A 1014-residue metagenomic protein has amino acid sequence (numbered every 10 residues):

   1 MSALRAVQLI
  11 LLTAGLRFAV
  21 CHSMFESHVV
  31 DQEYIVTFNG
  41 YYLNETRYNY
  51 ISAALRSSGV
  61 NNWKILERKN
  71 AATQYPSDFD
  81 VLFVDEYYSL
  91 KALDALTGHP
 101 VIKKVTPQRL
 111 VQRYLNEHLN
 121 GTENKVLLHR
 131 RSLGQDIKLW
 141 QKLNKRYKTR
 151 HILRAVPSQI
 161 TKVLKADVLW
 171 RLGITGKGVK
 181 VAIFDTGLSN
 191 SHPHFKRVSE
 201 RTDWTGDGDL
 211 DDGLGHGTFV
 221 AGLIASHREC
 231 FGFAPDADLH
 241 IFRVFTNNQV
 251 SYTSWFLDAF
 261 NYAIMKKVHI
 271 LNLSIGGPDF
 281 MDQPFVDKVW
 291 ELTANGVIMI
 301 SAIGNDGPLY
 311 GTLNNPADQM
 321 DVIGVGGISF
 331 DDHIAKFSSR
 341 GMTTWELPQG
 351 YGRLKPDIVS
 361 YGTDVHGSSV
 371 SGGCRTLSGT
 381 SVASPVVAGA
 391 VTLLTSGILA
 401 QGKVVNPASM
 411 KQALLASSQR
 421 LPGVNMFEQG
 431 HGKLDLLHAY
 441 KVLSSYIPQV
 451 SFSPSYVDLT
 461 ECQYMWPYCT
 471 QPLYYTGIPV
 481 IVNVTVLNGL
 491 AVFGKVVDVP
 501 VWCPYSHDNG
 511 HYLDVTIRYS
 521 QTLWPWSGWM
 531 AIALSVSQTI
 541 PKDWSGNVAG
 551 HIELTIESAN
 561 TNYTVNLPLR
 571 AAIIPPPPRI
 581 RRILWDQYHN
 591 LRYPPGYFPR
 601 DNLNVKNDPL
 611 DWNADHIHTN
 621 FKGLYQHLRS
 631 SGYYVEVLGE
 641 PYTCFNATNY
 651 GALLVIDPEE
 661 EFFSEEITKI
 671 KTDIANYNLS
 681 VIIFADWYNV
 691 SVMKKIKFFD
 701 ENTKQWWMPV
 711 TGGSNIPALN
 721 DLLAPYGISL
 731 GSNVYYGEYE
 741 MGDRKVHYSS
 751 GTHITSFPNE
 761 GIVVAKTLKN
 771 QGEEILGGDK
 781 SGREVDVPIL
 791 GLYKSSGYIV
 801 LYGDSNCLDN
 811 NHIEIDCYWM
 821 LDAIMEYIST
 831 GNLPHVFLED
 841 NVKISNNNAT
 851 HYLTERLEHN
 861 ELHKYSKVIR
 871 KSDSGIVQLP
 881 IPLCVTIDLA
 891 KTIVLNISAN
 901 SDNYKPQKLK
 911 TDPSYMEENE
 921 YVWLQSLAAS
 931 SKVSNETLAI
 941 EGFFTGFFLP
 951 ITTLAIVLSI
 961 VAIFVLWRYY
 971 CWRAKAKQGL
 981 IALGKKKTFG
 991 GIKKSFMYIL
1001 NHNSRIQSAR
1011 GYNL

Functional and structural regions predicted by a protein language model:
G15-F18, N49-S52, R56-R171, M320: Autoinhibitory propeptides
F25, P157, V168-R201, D207-Y252 (+6 more regions): Subtilisin-like serine protease catalytic core
E45-T46, Y50, T175-K177, H227 (+6 more regions): Substrate-binding/access-modulating region of protease and related hydrolase catalytic domains
S158, V268-N272, G324, I358 (+2 more regions): C-terminal subdomain of the subtilisin-like protease fold in secreted/lumenal serine endopeptidases
S189-R201, G327-S384: Catalytic-core environment of secreted peptidases
A221, H240, V244-F245, T312-N315 (+2 more regions): Hydrolase catalytic cores
P448-Y468, G489-S535: Surface-exposed binding patches on compact interaction domains or structured appendages
S558-L1014: Short, surface-exposed patches at the edges or C-terminal ends of soluble domains, predominantly
